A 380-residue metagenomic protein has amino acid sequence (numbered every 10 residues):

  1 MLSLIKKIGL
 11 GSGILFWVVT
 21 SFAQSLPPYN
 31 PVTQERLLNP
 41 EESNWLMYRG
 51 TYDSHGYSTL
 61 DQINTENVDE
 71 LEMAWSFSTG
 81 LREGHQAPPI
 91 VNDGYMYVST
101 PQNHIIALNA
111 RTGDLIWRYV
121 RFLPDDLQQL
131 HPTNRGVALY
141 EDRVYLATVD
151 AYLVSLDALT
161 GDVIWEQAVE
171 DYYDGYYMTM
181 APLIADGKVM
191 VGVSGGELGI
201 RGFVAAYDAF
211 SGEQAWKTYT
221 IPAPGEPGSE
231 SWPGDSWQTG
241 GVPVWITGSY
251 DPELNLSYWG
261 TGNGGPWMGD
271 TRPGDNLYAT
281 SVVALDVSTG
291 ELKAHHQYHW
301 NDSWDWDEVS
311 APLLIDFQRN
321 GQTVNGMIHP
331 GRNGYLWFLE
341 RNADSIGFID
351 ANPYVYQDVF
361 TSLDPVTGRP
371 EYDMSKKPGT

Functional and structural regions predicted by a protein language model:
S25-M73, A223-G225: Blade/loop signatures of beta-propeller domains
E42-S43, D93-G94, E141-D142, D186-G187 (+2 more regions): Short coil/turn segments that connect the beta-strands within blades of beta-propeller domains
Y57-V169: N-terminal cofactor/phosphate-binding cores enriched in small/glycine residues, especially glycine-rich loops such as
F77-I90, R118-A138, E166-A181, L198 (+5 more regions): Extracytoplasmic beta-rich repeat domains
Y95-S99, V144-Y145, M190, S257-Y258 (+1 more regions): Conserved beta-propeller blade signature
A110-T112, A158-T160, A209-S211, V287-T289 (+1 more regions): Short loop/turn segments that connect beta-strands within beta-propeller blades
F203-E213, D275-T289: Beta-propeller blade signature
